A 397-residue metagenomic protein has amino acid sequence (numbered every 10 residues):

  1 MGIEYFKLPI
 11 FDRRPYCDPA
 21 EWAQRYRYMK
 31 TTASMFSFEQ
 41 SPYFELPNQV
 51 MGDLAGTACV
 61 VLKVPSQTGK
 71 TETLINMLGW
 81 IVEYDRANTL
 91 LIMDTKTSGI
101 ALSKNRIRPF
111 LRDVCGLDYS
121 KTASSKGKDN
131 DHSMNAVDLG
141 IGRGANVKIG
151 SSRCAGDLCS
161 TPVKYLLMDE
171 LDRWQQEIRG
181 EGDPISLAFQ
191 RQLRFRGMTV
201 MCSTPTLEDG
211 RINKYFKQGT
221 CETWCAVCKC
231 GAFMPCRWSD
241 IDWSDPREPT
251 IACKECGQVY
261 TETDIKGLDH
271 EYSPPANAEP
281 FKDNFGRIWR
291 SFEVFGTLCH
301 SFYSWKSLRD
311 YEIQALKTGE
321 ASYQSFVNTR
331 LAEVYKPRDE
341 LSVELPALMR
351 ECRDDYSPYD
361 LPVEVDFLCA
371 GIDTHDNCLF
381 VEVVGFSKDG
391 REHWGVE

Functional and structural regions predicted by a protein language model:
M1-I372, N377-L379: Phosphate/NTP-binding elements of NTP-utilizing enzymes
V381-E397: Catalytic or ion-translocation cores adjacent to nucleophile or general acid/base/metal-coordination motifs in diverse
